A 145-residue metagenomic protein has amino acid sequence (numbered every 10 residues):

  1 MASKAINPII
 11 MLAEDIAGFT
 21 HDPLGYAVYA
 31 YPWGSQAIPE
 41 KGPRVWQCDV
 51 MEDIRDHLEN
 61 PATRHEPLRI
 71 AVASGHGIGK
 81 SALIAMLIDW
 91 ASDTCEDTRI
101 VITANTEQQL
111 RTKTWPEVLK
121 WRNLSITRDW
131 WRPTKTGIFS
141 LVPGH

Functional and structural regions predicted by a protein language model:
A2-H145: Phosphate/NTP-binding elements of NTP-utilizing enzymes
